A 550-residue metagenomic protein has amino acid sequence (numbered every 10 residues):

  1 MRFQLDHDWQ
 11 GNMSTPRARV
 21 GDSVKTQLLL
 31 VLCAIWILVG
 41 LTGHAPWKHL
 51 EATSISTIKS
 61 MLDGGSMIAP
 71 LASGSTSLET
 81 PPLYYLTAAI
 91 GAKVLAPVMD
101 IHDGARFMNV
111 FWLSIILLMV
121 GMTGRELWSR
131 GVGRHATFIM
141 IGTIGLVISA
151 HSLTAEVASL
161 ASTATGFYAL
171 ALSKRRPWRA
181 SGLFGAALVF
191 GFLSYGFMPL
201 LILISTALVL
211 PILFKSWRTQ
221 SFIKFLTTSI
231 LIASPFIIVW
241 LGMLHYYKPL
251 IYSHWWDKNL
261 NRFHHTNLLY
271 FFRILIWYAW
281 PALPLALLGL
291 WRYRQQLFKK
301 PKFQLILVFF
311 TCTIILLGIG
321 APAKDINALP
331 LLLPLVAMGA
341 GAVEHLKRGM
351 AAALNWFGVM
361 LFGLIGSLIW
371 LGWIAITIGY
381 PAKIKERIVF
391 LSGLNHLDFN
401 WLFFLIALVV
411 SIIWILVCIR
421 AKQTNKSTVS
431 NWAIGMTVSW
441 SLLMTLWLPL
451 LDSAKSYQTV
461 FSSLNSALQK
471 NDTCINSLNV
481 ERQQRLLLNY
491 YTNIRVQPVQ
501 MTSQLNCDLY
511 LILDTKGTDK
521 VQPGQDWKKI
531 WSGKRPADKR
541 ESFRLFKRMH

Functional and structural regions predicted by a protein language model:
G21-E51, L213-F214, I232-H245: Transmembrane signal-anchor helices characteristic of membrane glycosylation enzymes that use polyprenol
G43-S60, S66-A69, S75-T87, D103 (+2 more regions): Extracytoplasmic catalytic/substrate-binding loops of multi-pass membrane glycan-assembly enzymes
S56-S60, A186-F190, S194, M198-D325 (+3 more regions): Transmembrane-lumen/periplasm boundary regions of multi-pass, lipid-linked membrane glycan transferases
P82, L86, L95-I115, S149 (+1 more regions): Loop-to-helix entry region of an early transmembrane alpha helix in multi-pass inner-membrane enzymes
F107-L127, T165: Transmembrane-helix motifs of polytopic, lipid-linked glycan transferases
R125-G131, G166-L183, G191, V343-L346: Membrane-interface transmembrane helices that cradle and orient dolichyl/undecaprenyl
G145-S159, G196: Short acidic/glycine- and proline-prone juxtamembrane loop motifs at membrane-interface regions of multi-pass membrane
F404-C418, S427-R548: Short periplasmic/luminal acceptor-recognition loop of GT-C membrane glycosyltransferases, typified by
